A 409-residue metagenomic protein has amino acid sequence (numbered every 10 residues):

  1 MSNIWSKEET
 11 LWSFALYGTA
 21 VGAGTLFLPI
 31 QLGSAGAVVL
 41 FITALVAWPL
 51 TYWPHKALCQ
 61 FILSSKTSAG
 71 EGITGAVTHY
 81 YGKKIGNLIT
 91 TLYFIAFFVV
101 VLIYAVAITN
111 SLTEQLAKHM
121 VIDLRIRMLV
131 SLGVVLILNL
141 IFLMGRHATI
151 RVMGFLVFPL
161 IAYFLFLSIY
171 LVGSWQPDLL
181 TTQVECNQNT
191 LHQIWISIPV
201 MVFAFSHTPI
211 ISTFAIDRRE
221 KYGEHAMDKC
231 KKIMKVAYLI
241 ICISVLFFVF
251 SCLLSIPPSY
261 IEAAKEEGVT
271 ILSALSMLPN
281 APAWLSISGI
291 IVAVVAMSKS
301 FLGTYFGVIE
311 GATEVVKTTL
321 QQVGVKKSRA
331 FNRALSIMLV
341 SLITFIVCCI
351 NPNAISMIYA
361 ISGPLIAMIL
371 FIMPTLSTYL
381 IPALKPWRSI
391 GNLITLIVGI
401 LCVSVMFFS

Functional and structural regions predicted by a protein language model:
M1-G33, T51-K56, Q60, L384 (+1 more regions): Membrane-interface "cap" regions at the ends of multi-pass membrane proteins
I4, E8-L11, L124-G133, H225 (+4 more regions): Loop-to-transmembrane helix boundary motifs in multi-pass membrane proteins
K7-I30, Y93, F97, L167-P177 (+2 more regions): Hydrophobic, membrane-embedded alpha-helices of multi-pass small-molecule transporters
L45-H55, V101, L160-Y170, K232-S259 (+1 more regions): Selective recognition of specific alpha-helical transmembrane segments in multi-pass small-molecule
P54-I62, G70-M120, I290-V315: Hydrophobic transmembrane alpha-helices that form the core helical bundles of multi-pass secondary transporters
G70-K83, I241-M297: TM-loop-TM module centered on a large, flexible mid-protein loop between adjacent transmembrane helices in multi-pass
A105, N139-F142, F158-C186, V202-T208 (+3 more regions): Hydrophobic alpha-helical segments and their helix-loop junctions in multi-pass secondary transporters
I108, L112, M128, L132-S174 (+2 more regions): Membrane-interface loop-to-helix entry segments
